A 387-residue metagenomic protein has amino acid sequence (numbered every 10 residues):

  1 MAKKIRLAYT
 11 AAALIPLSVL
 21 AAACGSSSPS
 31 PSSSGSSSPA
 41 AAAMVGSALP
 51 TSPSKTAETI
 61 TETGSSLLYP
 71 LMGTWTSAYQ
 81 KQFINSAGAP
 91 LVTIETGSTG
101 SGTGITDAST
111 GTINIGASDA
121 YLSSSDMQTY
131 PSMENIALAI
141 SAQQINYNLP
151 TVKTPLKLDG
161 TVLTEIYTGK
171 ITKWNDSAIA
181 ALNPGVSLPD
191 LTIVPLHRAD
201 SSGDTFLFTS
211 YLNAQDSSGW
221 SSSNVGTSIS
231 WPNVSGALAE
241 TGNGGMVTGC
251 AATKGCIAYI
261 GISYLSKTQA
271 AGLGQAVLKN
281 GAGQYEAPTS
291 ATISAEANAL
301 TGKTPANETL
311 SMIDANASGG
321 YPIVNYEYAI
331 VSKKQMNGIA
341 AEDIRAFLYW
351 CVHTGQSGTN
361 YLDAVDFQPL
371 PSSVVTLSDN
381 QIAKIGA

Functional and structural regions predicted by a protein language model:
M1-A12: Bacterial N-terminal signal peptides that target proteins for export
A2, G25-A387: Flexible loop/hinge segments at secondary-structure junctions
S18-A23: C-terminal motif of bacterial Sec signal peptides marking the signal peptidase cleavage site
